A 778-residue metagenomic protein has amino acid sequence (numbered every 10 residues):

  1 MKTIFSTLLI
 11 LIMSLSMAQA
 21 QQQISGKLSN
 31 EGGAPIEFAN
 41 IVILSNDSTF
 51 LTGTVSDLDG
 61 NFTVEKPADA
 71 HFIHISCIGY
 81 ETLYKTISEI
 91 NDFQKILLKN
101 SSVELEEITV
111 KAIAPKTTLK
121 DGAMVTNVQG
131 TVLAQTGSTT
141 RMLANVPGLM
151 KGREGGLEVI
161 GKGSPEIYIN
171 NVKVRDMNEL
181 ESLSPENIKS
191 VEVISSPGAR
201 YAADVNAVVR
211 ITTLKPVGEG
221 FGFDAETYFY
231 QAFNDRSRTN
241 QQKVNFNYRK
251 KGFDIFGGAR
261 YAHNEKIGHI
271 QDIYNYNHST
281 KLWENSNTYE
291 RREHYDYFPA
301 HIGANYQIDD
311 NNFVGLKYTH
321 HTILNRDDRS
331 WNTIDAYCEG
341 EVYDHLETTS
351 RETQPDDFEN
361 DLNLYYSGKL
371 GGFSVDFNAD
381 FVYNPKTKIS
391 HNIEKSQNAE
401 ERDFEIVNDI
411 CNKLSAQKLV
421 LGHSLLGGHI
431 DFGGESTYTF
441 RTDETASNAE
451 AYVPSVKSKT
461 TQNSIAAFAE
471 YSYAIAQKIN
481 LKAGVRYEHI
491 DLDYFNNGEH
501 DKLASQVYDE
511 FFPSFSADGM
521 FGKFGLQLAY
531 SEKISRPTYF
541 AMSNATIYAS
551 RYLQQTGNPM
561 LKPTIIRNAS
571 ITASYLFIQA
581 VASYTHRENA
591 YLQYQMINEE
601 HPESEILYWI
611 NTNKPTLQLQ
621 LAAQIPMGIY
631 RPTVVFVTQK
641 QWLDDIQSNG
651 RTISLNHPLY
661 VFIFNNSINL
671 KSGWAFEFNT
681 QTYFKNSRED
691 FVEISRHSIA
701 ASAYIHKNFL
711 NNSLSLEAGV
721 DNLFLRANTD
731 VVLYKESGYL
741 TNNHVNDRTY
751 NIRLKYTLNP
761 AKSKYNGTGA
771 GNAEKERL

Functional and structural regions predicted by a protein language model:
V42-L44, S76-Y80, D92-V132, G152-E154 (+2 more regions): Short, acidic, small-residue-rich periplasmic hinge/interaction motif at the N-terminus of Gram-negative outer-membrane
D47-N61: Short, acidic Ser/Thr/Gly-rich low-complexity loop/linker segments typical of extracellular and cell-surface proteins
E65, N145, V172-A199: Short acidic/polar hinge/loop motifs at secondary-structure boundaries that mediate gating or recognition
I90-L97, E107, T139-M142, E158 (+4 more regions): N-terminal periplasmic accessory domains that precede and gate Gram-negative outer-membrane beta-barrel machines
T140-K173, T212: Extracytoplasmic beta-strand/coil segments of soluble accessory domains associated with Gram-negative outer-membrane
A202-V209, V217-I270, Y295-F298: Outer-membrane beta-barrel translocator/receptor signature
P299-L324, L346-N496, D518-G525, I578-V581 (+3 more regions): Face-selective signature of the C-terminal outer-membrane beta-barrel domain
T460, L503-Y508, I534-E588, S604-Q618 (+1 more regions): Outer-membrane beta-barrel signature, preferentially recognizing the C-terminal barrel domain of Gram-negative
